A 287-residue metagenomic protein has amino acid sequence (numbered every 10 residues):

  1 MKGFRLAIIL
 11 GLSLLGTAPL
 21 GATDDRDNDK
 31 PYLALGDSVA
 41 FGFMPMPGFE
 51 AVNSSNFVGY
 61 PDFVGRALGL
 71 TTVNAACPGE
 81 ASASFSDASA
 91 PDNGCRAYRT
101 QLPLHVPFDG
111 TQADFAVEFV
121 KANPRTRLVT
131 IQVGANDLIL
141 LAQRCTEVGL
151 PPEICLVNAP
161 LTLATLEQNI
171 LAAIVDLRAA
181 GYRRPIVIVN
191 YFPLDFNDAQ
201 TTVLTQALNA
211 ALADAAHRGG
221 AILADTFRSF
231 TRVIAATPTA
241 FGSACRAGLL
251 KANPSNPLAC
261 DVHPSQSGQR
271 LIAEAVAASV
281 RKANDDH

Functional and structural regions predicted by a protein language model:
M1-N74, A122, N284-H287: N-terminal secretory targeting modules
P31-G36, A40-F43, T71-A76, R127-Q132 (+4 more regions): Structural recognition of the beta-strand scaffold that forms the well-ordered cores of secreted hydrolase catalytic
A34, G59, F63, A67 (+10 more regions): Extracytoplasmic/secreted proteins, especially bacterial periplasmic and envelope-associated proteins
F41-F43, A81-F85, D137-L141, L194-D198 (+1 more regions): Short catalytic/ligand-binding loop motif for oxyanion handling, primarily in non-cytosolic enzymes, centered on
G48-A164, Q168: Conserved SGNH/GDSL esterase-like catalytic core that processes O-acyl groups on lipids and polysaccharides
V64-T72, N169-V187, L208-A224: A structural motif corresponding to the C-terminal end of an alpha-helix and its immediate exit/capping segment
Q132-A135, C145-G149, I170-A207, R228: Active-site segments of SGNH/GDSL-like serine hydrolases that catalyze O-acetyl group transfer/hydrolysis on lipids
Y191-H287: Catalytic His-Asp segment of secreted/periplasmic serine-dependent ester chemistry enzymes
